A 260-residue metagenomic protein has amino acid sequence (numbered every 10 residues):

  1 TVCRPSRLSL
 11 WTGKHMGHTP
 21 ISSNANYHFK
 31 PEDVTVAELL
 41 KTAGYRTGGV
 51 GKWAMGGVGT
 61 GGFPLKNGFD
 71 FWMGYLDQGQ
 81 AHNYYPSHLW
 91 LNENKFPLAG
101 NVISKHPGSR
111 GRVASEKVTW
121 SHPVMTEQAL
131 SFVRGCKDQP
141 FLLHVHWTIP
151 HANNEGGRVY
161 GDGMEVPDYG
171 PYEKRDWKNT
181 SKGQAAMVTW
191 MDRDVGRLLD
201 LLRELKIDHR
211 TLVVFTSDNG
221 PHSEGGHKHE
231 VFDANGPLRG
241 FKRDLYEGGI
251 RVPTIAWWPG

Functional and structural regions predicted by a protein language model:
T1-G260: Formylglycine-dependent sulfatase
